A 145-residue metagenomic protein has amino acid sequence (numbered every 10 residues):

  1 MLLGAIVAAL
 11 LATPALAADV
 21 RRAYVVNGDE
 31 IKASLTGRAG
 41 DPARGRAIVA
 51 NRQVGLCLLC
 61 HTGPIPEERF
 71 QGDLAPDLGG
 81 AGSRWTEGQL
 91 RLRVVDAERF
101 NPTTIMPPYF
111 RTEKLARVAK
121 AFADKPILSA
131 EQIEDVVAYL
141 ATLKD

Functional and structural regions predicted by a protein language model:
M1-G4, Y24-V26: Domain-scale selection of a single, long terminal region that carries the protein's primary operational module
L2-A12: Bacterial N-terminal signal peptides
T13-A17: Sec/Tat signal peptide C-region and signal peptidase I cleavage site
D19-R52: Electrostatic cytochrome c docking/interface patches
K32-L35, L78-G79, F122-P126: Second-shell loop/turn segments in exported
A39, I48, L58, T62-R99 (+1 more regions): Gly/Gly-Pro-rich "capping" loops immediately C-terminal to redox-active cysteine motifs in periplasmic/lumenal
R52-L56, P64, Q132: Short pre-active-site segment immediately N-terminal to redox-active cysteine/selenocysteine motifs in thiol-based
G88, L92-R93, Y109-D145: C-terminal capping alpha-helices of c-type cytochrome domains
